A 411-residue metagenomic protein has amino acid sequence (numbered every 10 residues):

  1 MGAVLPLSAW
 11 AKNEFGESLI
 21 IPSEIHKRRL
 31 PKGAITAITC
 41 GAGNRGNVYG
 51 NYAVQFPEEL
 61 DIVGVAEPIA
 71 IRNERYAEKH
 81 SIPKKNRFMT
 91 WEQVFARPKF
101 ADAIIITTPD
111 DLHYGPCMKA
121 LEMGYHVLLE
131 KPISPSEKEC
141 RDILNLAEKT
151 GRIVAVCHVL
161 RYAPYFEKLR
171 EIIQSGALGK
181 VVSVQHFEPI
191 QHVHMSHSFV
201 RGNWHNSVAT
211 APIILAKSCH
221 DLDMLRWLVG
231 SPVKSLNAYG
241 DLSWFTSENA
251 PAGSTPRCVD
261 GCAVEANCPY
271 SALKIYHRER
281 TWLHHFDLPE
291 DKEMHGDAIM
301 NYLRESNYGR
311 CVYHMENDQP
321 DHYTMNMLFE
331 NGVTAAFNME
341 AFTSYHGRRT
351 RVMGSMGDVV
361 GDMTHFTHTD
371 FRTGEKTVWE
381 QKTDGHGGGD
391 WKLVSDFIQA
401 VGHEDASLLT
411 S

Functional and structural regions predicted by a protein language model:
G2-I82: N-terminal Rossmann-like dinucleotide-binding module
V4-A11, G16, E24, H80 (+1 more regions): C-terminal helical cap and adjacent loop that interface with cofactors, partners, or active-site loops
G43, I82-L146: Beta-loop-alpha module in the N-terminal Rossmann-like domain of NAD(P)-dependent dehydrogenases, especially those
G46, L160-R310: Predominantly a Rossmann-like dinucleotide-binding segment in NAD(P)-dependent oxidoreductases
G64, A103, S183: Short, Asp-centered acidic motifs that coordinate Mg2+ and/or phosphate in catalytic or ligand-binding sites
I106, L129, P135, V154-V156 (+2 more regions): Hydrophobic residues in well-ordered beta-strands that form the structural core
D142-V159, G179-H186: Rossmann-fold dehydrogenase core element
